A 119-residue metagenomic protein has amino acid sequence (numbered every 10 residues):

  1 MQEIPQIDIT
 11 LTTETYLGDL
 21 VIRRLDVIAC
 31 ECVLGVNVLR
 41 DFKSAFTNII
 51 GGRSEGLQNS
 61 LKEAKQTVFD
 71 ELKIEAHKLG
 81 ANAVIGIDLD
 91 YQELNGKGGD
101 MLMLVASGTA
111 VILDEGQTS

Functional and structural regions predicted by a protein language model:
M1-S119: Domain-level marker for long, solvent-exposed, non-transmembrane regions
